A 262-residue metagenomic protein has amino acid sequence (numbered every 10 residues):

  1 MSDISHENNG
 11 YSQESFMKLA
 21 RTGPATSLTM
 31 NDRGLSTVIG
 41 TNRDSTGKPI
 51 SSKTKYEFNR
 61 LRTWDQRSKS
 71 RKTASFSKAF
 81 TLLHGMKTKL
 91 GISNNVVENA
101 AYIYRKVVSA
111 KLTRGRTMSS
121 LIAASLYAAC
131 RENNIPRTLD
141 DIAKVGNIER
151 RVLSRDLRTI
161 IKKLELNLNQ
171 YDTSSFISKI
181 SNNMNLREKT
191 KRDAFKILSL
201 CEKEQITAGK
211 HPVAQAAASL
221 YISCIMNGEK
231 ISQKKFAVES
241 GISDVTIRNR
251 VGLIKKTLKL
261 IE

Functional and structural regions predicted by a protein language model:
M1-E262: Non-catalytic, interaction-prone regions of core transcription and DNA-replication machinery
